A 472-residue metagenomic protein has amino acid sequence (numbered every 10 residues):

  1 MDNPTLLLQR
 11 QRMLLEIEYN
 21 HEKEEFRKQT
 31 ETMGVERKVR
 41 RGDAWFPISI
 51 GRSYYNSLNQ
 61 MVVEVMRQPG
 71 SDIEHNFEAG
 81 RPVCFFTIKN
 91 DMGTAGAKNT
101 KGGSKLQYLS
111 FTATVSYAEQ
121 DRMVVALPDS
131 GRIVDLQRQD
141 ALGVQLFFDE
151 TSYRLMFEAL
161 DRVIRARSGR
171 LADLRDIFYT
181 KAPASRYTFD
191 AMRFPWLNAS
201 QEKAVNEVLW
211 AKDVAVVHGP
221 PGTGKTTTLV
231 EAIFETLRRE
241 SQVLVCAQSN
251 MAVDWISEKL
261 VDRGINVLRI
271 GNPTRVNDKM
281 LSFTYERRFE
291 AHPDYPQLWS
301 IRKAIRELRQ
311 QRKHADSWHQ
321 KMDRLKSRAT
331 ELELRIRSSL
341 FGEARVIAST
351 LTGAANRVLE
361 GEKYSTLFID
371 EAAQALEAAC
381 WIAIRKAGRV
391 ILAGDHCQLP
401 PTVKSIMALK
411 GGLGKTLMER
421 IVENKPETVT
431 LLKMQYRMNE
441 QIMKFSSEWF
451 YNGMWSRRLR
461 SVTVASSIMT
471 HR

Functional and structural regions predicted by a protein language model:
M1-A79: A helicase ATPase "motif cassette" and its flanking acidic/Ser/Thr-rich regulatory loops
D2-R12, E16, G70-N206, D262 (+1 more regions): Pre-ATPase regulatory/linker segments immediately N-terminal to the P-loop/RecA-like helicase/translocase core
T188-F189, F234, Q242, D254-G361 (+3 more regions): Conserved P-loop NTPase motor core of helicases/translocases
W196-L197, V205-V214, T236: Phosphate-binding P-loop
S200, A211-V217, S241-Q242, R345: Pre-Walker A (Motif I) flank of P-loop NTPase domains
G219, N272, E371: The Walker A (P-loop) glycine that initiates the GxxxxGKT/S ATP-binding motif of P-loop NTPases
T223, T228, A232-V261, V267-G271 (+2 more regions): Conserved RecA-like ASCE P-loop NTPase motor core of nucleic-acid helicases/translocases
R239-S241, S249, S338, T352-R472: Conserved helicase motor core of SF1/SF2 NTP-dependent helicases
